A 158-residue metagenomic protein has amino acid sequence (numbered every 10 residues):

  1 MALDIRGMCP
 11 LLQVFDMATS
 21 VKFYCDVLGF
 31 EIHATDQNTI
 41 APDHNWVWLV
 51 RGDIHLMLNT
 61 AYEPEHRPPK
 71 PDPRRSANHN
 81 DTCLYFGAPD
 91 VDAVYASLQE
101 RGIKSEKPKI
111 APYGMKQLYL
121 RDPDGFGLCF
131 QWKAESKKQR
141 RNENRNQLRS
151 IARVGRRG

Functional and structural regions predicted by a protein language model:
M1-V21, D81-L84, K133-G158: N-terminal beta-strand motif that seeds the catalytic metal site of vicinal oxygen chelate
A2, L11-L56: Core segments of cupin and vicinal oxygen chelate
M8, D43-N45, T82, K116: Residue-level marker for the onset of beta-strands and adjacent loop->beta junctions in well-ordered domains
V14-A18, E63, A77-D124: Vicinal oxygen chelate
A34, Y119, F130-S136: Short beta->alpha transition motifs characteristic of CBS
D36, P69-R75: Short, P/G- and charge-enriched loop/turn segments at secondary-structure junctions
G52-L56, Y62-E65, V91-D92: Short, charged/polar surface micro-motifs in flexible loops or helix N-caps
